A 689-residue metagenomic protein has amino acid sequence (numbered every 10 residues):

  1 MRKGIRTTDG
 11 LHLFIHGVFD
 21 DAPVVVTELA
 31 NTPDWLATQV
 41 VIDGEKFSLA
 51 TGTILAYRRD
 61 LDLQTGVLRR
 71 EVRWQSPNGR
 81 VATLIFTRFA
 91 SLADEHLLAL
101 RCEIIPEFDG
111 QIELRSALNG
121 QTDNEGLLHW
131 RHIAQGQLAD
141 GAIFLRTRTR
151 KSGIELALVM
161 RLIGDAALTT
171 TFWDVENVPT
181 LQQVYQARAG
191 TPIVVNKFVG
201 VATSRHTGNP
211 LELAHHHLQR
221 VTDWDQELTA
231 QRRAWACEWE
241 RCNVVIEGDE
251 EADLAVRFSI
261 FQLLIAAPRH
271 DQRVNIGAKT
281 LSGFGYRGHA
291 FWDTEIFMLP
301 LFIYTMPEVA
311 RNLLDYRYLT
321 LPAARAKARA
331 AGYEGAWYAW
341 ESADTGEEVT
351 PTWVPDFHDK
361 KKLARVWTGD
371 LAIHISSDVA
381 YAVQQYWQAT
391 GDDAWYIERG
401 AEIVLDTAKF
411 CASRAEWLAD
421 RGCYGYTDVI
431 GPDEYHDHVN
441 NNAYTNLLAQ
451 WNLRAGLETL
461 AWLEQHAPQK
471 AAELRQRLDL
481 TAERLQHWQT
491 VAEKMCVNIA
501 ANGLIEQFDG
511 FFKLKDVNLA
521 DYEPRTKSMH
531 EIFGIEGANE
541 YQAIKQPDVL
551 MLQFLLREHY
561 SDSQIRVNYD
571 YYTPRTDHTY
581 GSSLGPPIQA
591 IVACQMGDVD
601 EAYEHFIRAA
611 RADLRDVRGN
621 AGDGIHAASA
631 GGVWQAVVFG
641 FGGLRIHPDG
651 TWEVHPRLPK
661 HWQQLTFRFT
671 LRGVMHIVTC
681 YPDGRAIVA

Functional and structural regions predicted by a protein language model:
M1, F297, T345, Y435-L463 (+2 more regions): C-terminal capping/lid segments that line or modulate ligand- or cofactor-binding pockets
M1-Y286, G534-G537: Acidic/polar, glycine-enriched structural segments that form the non-catalytic walls/loops of the carbohydrate-binding
I112, R205-E212, C242-I246, Y304 (+3 more regions): Inter-helical turn/loop segments and adjacent helix faces that build the functional surface of alpha-helical bundle
F258-I265, Y316-A323, E402-R414, W451 (+3 more regions): Alpha-helical scaffold segments in carbohydrate-active enzymes
A267-S282, E308-Y381, W387, A394-E398 (+5 more regions): Helix-terminus loop motifs that line ligand-binding clefts
G277-H289, G332-R365, C423-N442, F508-L514 (+5 more regions): Carbohydrate-binding/catalytic loop surfaces
A290-T320, A372, R454, A461 (+1 more regions): Active-site core of glycosidic bond-cleaving carbohydrate-active enzymes
D356, F410-E483: Acidic/histidine-rich catalytic neighborhood
